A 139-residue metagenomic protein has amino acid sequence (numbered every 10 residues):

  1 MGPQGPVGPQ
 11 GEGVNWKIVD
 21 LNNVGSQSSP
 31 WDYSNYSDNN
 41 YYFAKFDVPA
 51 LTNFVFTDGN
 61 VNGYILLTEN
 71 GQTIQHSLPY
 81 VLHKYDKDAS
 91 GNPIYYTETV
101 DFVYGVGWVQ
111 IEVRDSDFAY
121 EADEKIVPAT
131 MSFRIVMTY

Functional and structural regions predicted by a protein language model:
M1-K17: Collagen/collagen-like triple-helix recognition
P3, N62, R134: Conserved beta-strand and immediately adjacent loop positions that scaffold enzyme active sites
Q10, L21-N22, V103: Compositionally biased, intrinsically disordered low-complexity segments
K17-S29: N-terminal segment immediately downstream of the Sec signal-peptide cleavage site in secreted/extracellular proteins
Q27-A122: Extracellular attachment/recognition segments
K125-A129: Extracellular "spike/adhesin" assembly and maturation modules and analogous cytosolic coiled-coil scaffolds
T130-Y139: Short, structured beta-strand segments at or near domain termini in extracellular proteins/domains
